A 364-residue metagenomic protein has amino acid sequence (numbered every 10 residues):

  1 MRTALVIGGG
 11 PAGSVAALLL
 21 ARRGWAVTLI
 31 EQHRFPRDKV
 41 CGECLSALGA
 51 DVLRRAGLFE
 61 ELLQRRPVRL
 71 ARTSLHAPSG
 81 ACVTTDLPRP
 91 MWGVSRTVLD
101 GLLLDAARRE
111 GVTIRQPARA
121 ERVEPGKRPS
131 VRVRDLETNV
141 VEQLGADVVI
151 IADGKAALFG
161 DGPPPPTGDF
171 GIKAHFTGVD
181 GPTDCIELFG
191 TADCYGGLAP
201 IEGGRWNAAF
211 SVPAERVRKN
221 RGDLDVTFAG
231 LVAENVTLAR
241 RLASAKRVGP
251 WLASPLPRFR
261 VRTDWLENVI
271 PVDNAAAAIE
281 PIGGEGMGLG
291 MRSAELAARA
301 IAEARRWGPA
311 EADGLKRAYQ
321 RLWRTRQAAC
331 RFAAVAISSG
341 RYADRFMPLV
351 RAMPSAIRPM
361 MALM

Functional and structural regions predicted by a protein language model:
M1-A12: Beta1/beta-strand and adjacent pyrophosphate-binding region of the FAD-binding site in flavoprotein oxidoreductases
A4-V6, V27, V269: Conserved hydrophobic helix-helix packing surfaces used for dimerization/oligomerization
G10-P11, F35-P36, V98: Residue-level detector of alpha-helix initiation sites
A21-C41: Glycine-rich FAD pyrophosphate-binding loop
L48-L104: A conserved beta-strand/loop capping segment in the N-terminal third of enzymes that catalyze redox or closely related
A106-A239: Predominantly flavin-linked oxidoreductase catalytic cores and closely associated redox partners
R216-A297: FAD/FMN-dependent oxidoreductases across multiple families
R299-M364: C-terminal helical "tail/cap" subdomain of flavin- and related membrane-associated enzymes
